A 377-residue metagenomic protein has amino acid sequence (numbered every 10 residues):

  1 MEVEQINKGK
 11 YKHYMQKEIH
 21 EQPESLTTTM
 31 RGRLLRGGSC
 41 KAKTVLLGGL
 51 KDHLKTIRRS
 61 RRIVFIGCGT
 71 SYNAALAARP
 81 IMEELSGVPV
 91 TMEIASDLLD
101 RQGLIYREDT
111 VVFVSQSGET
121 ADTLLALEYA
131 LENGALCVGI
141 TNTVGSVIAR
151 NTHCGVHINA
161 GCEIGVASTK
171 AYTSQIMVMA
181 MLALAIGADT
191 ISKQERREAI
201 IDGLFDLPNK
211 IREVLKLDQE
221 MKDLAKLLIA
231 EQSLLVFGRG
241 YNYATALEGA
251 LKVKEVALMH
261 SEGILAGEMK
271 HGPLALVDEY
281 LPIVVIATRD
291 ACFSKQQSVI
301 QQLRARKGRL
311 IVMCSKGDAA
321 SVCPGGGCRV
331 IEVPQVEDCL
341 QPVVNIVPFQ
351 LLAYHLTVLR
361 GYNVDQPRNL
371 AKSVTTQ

Functional and structural regions predicted by a protein language model:
M1-P23, T27-T28: Intein/HINT protein-splicing elements and their conserved insertion hotspots or analogous self-processing inserts
H20, E24, R31, F113-Q116 (+13 more regions): Hydrophobic alpha-helix feature that most strongly marks membrane-spanning transmembrane helices and their immediate
Q22-V64, N133, V144, C154-P282 (+1 more regions): Active-site phosphate/pyrophosphate-binding segments
R31, A167, K295-Q296, Q341-V343: Short conserved micro-motifs at the rims of enzyme active sites and ligand-binding pockets
R61-D206, I286-R329, L352: Glycine-rich phosphate-binding loops that contact phosphosugars or nucleotide phosphates
G69-N73, T169-I176, G240, A244 (+1 more regions): Short, conserved micro-motifs enriched in small and acidic residues
I81-P89, A257, I311, E337-Q377: In a subset of proteins, long, contiguous C-terminal domains/tails are tracked
R329-E337: Acidic, Ser/Thr-rich peripheral helices and adjacent loops at domain boundaries
